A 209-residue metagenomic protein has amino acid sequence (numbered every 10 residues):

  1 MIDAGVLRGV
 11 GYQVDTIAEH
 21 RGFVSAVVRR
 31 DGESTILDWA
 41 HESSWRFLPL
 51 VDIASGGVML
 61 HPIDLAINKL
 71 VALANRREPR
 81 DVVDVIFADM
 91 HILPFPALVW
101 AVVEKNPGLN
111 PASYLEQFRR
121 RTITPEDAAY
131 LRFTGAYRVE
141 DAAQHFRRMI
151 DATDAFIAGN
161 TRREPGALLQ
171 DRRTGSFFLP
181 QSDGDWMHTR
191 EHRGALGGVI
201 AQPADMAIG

Functional and structural regions predicted by a protein language model:
M1-G209: Compositionally biased terminal segments of proteins
